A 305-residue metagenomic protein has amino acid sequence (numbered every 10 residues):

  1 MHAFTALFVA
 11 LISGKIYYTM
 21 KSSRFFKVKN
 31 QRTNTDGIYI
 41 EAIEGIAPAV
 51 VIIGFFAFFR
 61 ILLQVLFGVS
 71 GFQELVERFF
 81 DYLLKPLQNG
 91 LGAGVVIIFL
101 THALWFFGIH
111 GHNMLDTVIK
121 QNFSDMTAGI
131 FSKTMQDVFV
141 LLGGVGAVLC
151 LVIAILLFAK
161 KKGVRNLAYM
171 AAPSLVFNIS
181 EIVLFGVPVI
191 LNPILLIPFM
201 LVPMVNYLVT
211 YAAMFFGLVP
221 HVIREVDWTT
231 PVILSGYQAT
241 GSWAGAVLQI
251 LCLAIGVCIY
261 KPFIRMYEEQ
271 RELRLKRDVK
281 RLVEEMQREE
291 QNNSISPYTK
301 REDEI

Functional and structural regions predicted by a protein language model:
M1-L104, V222, D227-I305: Signature of multi-pass transmembrane helix bundles
L7, F107-H110, M126-T127, V140-V145 (+4 more regions): Hydrophobic transmembrane alpha-helical segments of multi-pass transport and channel proteins
A10-T19, S174-L175, P198-V202, N206-Y207: Alpha-helical transmembrane segments and their membrane-interface exit regions
F58, H102-A103, V152-I153, V183 (+2 more regions): Alpha-helical transmembrane segments of multipass membrane proteins
F99-N113, I182: Transmembrane alpha-helix interface/packing and boundary motifs in multi-pass membrane proteins, characterized by
I119-F199, P203: Helix-loop-helix junctions within the multi-pass membrane cores of secondary transporters/permeases
M204-T229: Juxtamembrane non-transmembrane "cap" segments at the membrane-aqueous interface of multi-pass membrane proteins
